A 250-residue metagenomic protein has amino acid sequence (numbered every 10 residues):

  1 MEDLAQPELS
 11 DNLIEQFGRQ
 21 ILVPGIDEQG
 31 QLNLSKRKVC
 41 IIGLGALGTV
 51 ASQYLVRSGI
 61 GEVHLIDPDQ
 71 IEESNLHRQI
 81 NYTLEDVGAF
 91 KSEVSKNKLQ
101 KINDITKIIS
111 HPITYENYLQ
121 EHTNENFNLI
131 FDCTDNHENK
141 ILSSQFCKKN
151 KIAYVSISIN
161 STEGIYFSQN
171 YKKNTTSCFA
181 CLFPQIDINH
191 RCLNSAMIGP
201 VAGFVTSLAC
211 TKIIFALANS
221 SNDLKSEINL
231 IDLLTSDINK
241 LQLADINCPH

Functional and structural regions predicted by a protein language model:
M1-H250: Adenine nucleotide-associated cytosolic modules
